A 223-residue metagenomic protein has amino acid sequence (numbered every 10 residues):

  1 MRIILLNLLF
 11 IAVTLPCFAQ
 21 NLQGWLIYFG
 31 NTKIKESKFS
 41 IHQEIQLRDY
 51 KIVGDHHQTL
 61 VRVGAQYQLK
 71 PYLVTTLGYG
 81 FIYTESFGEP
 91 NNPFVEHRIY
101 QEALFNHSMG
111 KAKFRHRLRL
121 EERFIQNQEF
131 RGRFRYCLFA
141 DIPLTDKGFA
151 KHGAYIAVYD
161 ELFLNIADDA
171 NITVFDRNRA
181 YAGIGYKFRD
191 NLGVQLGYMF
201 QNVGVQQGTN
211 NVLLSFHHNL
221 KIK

Functional and structural regions predicted by a protein language model:
M1-G24, L220-I222: Bacterial Sec-dependent N-terminal signal peptides
Q20-G78, E85: Start-of-domain marker
Q20-L26, H57-T59, V95-I99, F130-F134 (+2 more regions): Residues that define the transmembrane beta-barrel architecture of outer-membrane proteins
T32-I34, Y67, F105-H107, I142-L144 (+2 more regions): Residue-level signature of outer-membrane beta-barrel architecture
I34, I45-K51, Y79-E85, H107-K111 (+4 more regions): Transmembrane beta-strands of outer-membrane beta-barrel pores
I34-K38, Y72, S108-K113, L144-A154 (+2 more regions): Short loop/turn motifs that connect adjacent beta-strands in outer-membrane beta-barrel proteins
F39-Q43, T75-L77, F114-L118, Y136 (+3 more regions): Transmembrane beta-strands of outer-membrane beta-barrel proteins
A103, T209-K223: Outer-membrane beta-barrel "beta-signal"
